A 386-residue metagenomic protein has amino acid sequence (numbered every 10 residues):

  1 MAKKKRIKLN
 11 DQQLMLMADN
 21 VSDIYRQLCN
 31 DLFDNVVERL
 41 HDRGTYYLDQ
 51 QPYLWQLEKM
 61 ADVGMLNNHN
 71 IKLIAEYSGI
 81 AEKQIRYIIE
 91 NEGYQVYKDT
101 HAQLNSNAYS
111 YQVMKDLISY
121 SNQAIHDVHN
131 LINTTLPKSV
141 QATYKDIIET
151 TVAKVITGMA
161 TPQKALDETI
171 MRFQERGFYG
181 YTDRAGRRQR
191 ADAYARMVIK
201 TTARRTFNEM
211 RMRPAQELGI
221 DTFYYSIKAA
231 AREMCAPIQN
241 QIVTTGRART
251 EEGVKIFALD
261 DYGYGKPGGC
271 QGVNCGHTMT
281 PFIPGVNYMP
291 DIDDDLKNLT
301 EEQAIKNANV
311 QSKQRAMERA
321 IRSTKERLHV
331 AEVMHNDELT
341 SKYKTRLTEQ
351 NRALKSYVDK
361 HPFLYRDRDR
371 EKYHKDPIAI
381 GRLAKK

Functional and structural regions predicted by a protein language model:
M1-T169, D294-K386: N-terminal leader/targeting and assembly helices and adjacent pre-domain segments
N20, D42, Q50, S139 (+8 more regions): Alpha-helical structural elements
H129-L218: Contiguous, non-catalytic segments that form substrate-binding/exosite surfaces or channel walls
Q189-I292: Acidic, glycine-rich two-metal-ion catalytic cores of nucleic acid-processing enzymes
